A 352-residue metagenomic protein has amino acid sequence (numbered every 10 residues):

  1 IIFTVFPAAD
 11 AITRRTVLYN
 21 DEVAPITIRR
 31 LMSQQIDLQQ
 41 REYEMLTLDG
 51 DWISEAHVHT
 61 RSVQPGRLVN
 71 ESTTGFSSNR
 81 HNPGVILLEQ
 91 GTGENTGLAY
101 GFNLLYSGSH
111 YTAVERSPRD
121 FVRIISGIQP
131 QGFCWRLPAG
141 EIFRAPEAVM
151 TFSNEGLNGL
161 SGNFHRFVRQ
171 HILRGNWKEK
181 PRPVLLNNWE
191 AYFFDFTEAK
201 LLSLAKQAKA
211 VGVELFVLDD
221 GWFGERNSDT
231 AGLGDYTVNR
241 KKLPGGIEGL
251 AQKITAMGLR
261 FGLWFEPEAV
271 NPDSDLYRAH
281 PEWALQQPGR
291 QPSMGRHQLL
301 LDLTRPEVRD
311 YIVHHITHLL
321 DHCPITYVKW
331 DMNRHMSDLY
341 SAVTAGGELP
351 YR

Functional and structural regions predicted by a protein language model:
I1-R116, F121, Q131-F133: Polysaccharide-binding surfaces and accessory modules of carbohydrate-active proteins
T16, G140, L186, A208 (+5 more regions): Conserved, mostly hydrophobic/aromatic
V122, G127-W135, K242: Short alpha-helix capping/helix-loop boundary micro-motifs
W135-N154: Short Pro-Gly-centered flexible turn/kink motifs
N163-L215: An acidic-aromatic substrate-binding cleft motif
K180-V184, G212-E214, T255-F261, P324-T326 (+1 more regions): Short, well-ordered coil/turn segments that N-cap beta-strands
Y192-R278, L285, D310-H314: Aromatic- and glycine-enriched glycan-recognition loops and surfaces that form the carbohydrate-binding subsites
N239-A256, Y277-R352: Active-site neighborhood of glycoside hydrolase catalytic domains
